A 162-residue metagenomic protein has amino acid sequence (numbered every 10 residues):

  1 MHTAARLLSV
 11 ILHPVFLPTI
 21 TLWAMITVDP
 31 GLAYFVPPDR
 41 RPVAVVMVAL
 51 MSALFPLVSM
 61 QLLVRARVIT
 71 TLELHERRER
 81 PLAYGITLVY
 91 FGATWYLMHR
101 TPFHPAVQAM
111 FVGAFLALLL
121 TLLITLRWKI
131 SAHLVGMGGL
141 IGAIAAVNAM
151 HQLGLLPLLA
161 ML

Functional and structural regions predicted by a protein language model:
M1-A5: Short, Lys/Arg-rich, polar N-terminal cytosolic tail immediately upstream of the first transmembrane signal-anchor
R6, V10, L32-Q108: Alpha-helical transmembrane segments and immediately membrane-proximal extracytoplasmic
S9-D29: The first (N-terminal) embedded transmembrane alpha-helix
L17, T21, M47, M51 (+8 more regions): Hydrophobic faces of alpha-helical transmembrane segments in multi-pass integral membrane proteins
L22-I26, M60, T94-M98, T121 (+1 more regions): Structural signal for membrane-spanning alpha-helices in multi-pass inner-membrane proteins, emphasizing helix cores
T27, M60-R65, A160-L162: Transmembrane alpha-helical segments of integral membrane proteins
H104-L162: Membrane-embedded catalytic cores of phosphoryl/pyrophosphoryl-handling enzymes
